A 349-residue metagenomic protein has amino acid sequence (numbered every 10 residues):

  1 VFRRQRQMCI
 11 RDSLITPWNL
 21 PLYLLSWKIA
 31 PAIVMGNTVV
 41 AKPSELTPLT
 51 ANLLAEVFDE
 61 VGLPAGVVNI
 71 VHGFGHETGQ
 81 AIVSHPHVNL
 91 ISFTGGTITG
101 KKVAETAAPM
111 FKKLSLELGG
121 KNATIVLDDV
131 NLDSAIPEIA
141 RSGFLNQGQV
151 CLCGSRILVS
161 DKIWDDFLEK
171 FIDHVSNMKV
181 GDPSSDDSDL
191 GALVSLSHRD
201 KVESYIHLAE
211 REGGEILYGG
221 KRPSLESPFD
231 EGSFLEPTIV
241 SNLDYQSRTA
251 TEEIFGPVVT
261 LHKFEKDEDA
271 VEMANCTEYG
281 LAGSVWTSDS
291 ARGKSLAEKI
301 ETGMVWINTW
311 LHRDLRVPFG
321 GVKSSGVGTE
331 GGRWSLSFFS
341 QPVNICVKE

Functional and structural regions predicted by a protein language model:
V1-I10: Single conserved hydrophobic/aromatic residue that forms the stacking wall/gate of nucleotide- or nucleobase-binding
S13, L25-G79: PLP-dependent aminotransferase-like
M35-V40, V61-A65, V83-L90, N275-L281: Short, surface-exposed connector motifs at secondary-structure boundaries
H72-T106, K348: A charged, well-structured terminal subsegment
G75-T78, G120, E265-D267: Short helix-initiation/N-cap motifs at beta->coil->alpha
V88, I125, K179, R211 (+1 more regions): Conserved C-terminal structural/oligomerization subdomain of aldehyde/semialdehyde dehydrogenase
L90, I98-D244, M273, I307: ALDH superfamily catalytic-core signature
